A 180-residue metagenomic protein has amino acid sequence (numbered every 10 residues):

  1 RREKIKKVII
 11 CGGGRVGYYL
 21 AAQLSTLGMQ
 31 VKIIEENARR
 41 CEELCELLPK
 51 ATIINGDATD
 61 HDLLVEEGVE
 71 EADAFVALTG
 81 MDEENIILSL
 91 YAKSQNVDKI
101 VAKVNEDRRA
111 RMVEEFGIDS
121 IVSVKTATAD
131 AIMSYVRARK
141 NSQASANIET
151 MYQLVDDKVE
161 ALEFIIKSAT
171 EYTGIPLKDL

Functional and structural regions predicted by a protein language model:
R1-L180: Cytosolic regulatory regions of ion transport systems
